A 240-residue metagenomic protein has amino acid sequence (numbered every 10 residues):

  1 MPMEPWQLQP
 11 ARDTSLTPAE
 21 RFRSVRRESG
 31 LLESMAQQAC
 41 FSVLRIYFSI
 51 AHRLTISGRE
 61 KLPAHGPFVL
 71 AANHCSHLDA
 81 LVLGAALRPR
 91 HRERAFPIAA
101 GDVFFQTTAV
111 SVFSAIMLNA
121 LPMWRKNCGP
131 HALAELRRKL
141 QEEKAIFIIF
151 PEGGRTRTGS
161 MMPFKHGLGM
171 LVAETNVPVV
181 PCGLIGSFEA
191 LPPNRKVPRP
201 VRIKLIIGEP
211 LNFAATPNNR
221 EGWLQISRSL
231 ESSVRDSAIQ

Functional and structural regions predicted by a protein language model:
M1-A36, P130-Q240: Non-catalytic C-terminal accessory region of glycerolipid acyltransferases and related lyso-lipid remodeling enzymes
E33-H52, S111, A115, N119: Short hydrophobic helices that act as membrane-entry/anchoring signals
L44-N73: Helix-to-loop junction immediately C-terminal to a conserved catalytic motif
R45-I50, H74, M123-C128, T158: Short, flexible loop segments at the rims of nucleotide/cofactor-binding pockets, characterized by
I50, H65, M117-N119, E142-E143 (+1 more regions): Structured helix-beta-strand junction loops
I56, L70, P97-I98, L205-I207: Generic preference for hydrophobic
I56, T107, P130-L133: Structural motif corresponding to alpha-helix initiation and N-cap regions
A64-N127: Catalytic core of membrane glycerolipid acyltransferases/transacylases, capturing the structured, soluble-facing
